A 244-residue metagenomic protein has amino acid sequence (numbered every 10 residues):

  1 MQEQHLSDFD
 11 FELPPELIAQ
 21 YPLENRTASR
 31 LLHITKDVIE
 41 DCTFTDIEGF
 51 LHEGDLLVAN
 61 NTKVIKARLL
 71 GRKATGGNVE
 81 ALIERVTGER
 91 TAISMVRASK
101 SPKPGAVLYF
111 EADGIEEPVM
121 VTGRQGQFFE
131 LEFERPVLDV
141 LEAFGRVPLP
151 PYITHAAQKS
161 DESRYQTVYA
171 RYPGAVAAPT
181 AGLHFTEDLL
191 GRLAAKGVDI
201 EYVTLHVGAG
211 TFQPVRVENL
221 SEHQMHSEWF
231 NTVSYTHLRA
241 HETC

Functional and structural regions predicted by a protein language model:
M1-L23, R30, D37-E48, L56 (+1 more regions): Internal, non-catalytic "lid/hinge" segments that mediate substrate recognition, gating, inter-domain movement
H237-A240, C244: Single conserved hydrophobic/aromatic residue that forms the stacking wall/gate of nucleotide- or nucleobase-binding
